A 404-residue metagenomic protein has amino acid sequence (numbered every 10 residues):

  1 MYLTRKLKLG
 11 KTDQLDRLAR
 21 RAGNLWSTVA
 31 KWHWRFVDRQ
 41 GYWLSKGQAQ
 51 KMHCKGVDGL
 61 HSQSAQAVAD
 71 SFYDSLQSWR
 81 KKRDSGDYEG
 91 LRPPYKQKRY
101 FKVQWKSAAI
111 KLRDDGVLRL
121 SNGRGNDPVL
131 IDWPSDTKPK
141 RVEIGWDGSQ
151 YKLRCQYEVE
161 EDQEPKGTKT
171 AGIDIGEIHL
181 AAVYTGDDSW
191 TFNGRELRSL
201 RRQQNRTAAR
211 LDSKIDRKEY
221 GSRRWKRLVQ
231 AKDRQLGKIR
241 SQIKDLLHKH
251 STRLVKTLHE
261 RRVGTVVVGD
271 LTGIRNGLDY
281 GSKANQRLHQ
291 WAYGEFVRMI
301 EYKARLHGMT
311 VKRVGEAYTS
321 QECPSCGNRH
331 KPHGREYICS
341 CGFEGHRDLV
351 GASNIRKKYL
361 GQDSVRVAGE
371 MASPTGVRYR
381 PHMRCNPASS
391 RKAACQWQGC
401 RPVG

Functional and structural regions predicted by a protein language model:
M1-A67: Gly/serine-rich nucleotide phosphate-binding loop at the start of the catalytic core of nucleotide/ADP-ribose-handling
D13, E160, N285-R287, W291-G404: Positively charged, low-complexity nucleic-acid-binding target-recognition regions
S45-D147, Q286, Q290: Acidic carboxylate diad motif detector
Q150-K169, H330, R335-I338: A short acidic-Thr-Gly-centered motif at the start of a beta-strand
L153-E164, G237-H259: Phosphate-interacting basic helix/loop segments used at nucleotide- and nucleic-acid interfaces
P165-T185, I300, D348: Gly/Thr-rich phosphate-binding beta-strand-loop-beta motif of the actin/hexokinase/Hsp70
H179-Q230: Metal-dependent catalytic core segments for phosphate chemistry
